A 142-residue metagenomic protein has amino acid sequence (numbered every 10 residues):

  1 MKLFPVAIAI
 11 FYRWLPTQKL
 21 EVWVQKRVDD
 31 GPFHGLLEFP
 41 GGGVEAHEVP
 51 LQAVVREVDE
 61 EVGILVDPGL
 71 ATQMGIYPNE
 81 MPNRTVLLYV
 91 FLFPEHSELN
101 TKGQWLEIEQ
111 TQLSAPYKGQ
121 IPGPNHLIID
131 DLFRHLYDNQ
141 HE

Functional and structural regions predicted by a protein language model:
M1-V22, L92: Conserved N-terminal beta-strand and adjoining loop/helix that marks the start of the Nudix/MutT-like hydrolase domain
F4, G75-Q104, I108-E109, L132-R134: Active-site-adjacent beta-strand/loop module that shapes the phosphate/pyrophosphate-binding cleft
R13, P68, F93-S97, Q110 (+1 more regions): Non-catalytic surface loops within mature trypsin-like serine protease
W14-E21, P32-F33, P82-R84, L99: Short, solvent-exposed loop/turn segments that connect beta-strands within catalytic domains and beta-strand-rich
K19-E60: Conserved Nudix-box catalytic region and its N-terminal flanking loop in Nudix hydrolases and closely related
H34, N100-E142: Nudix hydrolase/Nudix homology domain
F39-G41, A46, N79, T101 (+2 more regions): Generic structural "secondary-structure junction" signal
L65-G75: A short coil-to-beta-strand element that immediately follows conserved catalytic motifs
